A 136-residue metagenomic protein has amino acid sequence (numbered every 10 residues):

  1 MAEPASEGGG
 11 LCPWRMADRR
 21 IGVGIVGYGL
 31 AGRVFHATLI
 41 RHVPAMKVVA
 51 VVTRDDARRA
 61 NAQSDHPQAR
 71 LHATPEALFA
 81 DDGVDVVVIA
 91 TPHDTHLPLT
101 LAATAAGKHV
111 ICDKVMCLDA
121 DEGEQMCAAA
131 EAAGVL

Functional and structural regions predicted by a protein language model:
S6-H66: N-terminal Rossmann-like dinucleotide-binding module
I21, M46-K47, A69-R70, K108 (+1 more regions): A structural micro-motif
V26-H36, F79-V87, A133: A broad helix-preferring feature
R41-P44, S64, F79-A80, A105 (+1 more regions): Alpha-helix boundary recognition
A50, V86, L136: Short, Asp-centered acidic motifs that coordinate Mg2+ and/or phosphate in catalytic or ligand-binding sites
A69-A129: Beta-loop-alpha module in the N-terminal Rossmann-like domain of NAD(P)-dependent dehydrogenases, especially those
A128-L136: Basic phosphate/pyrophosphate-binding loop/patch that engages nucleotide-derived ligands
